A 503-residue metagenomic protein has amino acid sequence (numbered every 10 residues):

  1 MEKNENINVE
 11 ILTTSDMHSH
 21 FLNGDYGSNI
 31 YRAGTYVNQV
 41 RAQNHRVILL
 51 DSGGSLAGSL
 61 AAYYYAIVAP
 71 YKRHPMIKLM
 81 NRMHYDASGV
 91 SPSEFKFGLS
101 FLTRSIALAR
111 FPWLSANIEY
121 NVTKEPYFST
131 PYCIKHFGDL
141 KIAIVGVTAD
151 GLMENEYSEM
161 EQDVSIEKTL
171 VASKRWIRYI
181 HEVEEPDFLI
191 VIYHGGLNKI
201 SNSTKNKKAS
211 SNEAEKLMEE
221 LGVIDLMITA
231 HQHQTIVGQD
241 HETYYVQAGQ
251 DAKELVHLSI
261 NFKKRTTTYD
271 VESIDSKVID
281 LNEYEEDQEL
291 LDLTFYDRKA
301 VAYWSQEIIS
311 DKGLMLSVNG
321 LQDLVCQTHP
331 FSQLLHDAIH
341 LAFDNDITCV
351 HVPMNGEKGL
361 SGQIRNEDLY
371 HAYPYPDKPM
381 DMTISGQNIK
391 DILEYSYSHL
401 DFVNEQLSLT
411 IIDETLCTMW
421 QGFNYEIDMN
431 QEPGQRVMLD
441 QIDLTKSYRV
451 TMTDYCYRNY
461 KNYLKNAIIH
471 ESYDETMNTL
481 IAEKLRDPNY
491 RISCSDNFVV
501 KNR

Functional and structural regions predicted by a protein language model:
M1-E283, C326, P330-A338, E471-T476: Acidic, metal/ion-coordinating pockets
E5-N6, F262-I364, L485-R503: A short C-terminal boundary segment appended to hydrolase-like catalytic domains
N8-E10, H20-G34, A109-N117, E242 (+2 more regions): Feature captures C-terminal
T13-H20, K312-L321, Y463: Acidic/histidine-rich, surface-exposed loop or edge segments in extracytoplasmic proteins
P70, S201-S211, L293-Y296, Y303-W304 (+1 more regions): Charged, glycine/proline-rich intrinsically disordered loops and linkers
K135, D287, V437: Short aromatic-centered micro-motifs
E161, D323, D377: Conserved short-loop catalytic and cofactor-binding motifs
